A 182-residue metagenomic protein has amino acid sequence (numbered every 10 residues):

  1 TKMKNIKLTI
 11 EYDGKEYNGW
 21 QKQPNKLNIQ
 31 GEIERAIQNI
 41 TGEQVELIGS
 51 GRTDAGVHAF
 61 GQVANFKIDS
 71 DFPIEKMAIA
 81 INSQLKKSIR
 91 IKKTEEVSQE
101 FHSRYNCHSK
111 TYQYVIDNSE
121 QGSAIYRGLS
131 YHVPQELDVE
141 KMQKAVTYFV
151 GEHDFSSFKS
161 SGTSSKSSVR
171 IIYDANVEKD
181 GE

Functional and structural regions predicted by a protein language model:
K2-E182: Structured-RNA-binding interfaces characteristic of tRNA pseudouridine synthases
